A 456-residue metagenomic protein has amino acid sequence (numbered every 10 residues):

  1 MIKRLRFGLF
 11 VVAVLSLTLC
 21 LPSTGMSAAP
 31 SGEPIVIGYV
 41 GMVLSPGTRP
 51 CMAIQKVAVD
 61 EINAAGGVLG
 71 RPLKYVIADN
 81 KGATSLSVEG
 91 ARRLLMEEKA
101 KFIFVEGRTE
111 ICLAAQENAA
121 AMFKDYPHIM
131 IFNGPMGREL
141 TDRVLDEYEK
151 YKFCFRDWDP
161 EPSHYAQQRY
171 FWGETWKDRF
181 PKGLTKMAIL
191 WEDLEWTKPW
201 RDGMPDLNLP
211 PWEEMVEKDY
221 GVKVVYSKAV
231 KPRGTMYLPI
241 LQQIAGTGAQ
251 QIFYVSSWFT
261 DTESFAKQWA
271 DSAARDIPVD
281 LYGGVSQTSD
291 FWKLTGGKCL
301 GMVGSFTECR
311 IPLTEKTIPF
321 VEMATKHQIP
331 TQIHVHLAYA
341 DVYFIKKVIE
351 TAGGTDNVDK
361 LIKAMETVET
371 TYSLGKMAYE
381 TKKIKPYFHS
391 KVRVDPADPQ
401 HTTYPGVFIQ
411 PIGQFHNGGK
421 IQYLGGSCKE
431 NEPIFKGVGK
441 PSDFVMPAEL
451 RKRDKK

Functional and structural regions predicted by a protein language model:
M1-V36, A64, V445-K456: Short, low-complexity disordered leader/linker segments with a strong preference for bacterial N-terminal type II
G25-Y39, G67-P72, W176-K186: Immediate post-signal peptide segment of exported/extracytoplasmic ligand-binding proteins
A29-P34, P46-K56, A65-E147, D157 (+2 more regions): Beta-alpha junction/loop-to-helix N-cap segments that form part of ligand/metal-binding clefts
T48-K56, T84, T197-E213, T314 (+1 more regions): Short, surface-exposed alpha-helical segments at coil->helix boundaries
K56-G67, R92-A100, Q116-K124, G173-K177 (+7 more regions): Sec-exported extracytoplasmic/periplasmic mature domains
A100-S227, I277-V303: Extracytoplasmic ligand/sensor domains, especially the bilobed periplasmic-binding protein
G137, T141, Y151-P162, Q268-D341 (+3 more regions): Extracellular/periplasmic periplasmic-binding protein-like sensory domains
K326-V335, K346-E430, R453-K456: Segments of small-molecule ligand-sensing domains
